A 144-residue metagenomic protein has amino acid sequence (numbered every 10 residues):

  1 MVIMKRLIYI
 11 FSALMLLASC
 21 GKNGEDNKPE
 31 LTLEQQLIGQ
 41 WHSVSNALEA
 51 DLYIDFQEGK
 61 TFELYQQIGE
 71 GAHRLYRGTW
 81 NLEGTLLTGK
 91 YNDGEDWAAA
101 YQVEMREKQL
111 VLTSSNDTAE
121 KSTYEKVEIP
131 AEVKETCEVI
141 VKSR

Functional and structural regions predicted by a protein language model:
M1-A18: Sec-dependent bacterial lipoprotein signal peptides
C20-Y76, L86-R144: Lipid interaction determinants
